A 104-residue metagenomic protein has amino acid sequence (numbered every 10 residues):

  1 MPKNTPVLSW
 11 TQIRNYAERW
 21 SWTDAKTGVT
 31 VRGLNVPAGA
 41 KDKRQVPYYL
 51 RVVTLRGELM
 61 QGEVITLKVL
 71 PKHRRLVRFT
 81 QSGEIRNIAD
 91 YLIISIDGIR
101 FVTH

Functional and structural regions predicted by a protein language model:
M1-E58: Short glycine-rich, low-complexity segments
P2, T103-H104: Flexible, processing/modification-adjacent segments and terminal tails in exported/periplasmic/extracellular proteins
V7, G33, T66-V69, R75 (+1 more regions): Acidic/proline-rich low-complexity IDRs
E18, L50-R51, Q81, I93 (+1 more regions): Intrinsically disordered, low-complexity regions enriched in small/polar residues
R32, M60-Q61, N87, V102: A sequence-level detector of short linear motifs
K43-Q45, V69-L70, R86: Short solvent-exposed loop/turn micro-motifs enriched in small/polar/acidic residues
Y49-S82: Short, conserved turn/kink motifs that form compact alpha/beta structural patches or helix kinks used as
L67, N87-F101: Structured surface patches comprising rigid loops and adjacent beta-strands/short helices at the edges of well-ordered
